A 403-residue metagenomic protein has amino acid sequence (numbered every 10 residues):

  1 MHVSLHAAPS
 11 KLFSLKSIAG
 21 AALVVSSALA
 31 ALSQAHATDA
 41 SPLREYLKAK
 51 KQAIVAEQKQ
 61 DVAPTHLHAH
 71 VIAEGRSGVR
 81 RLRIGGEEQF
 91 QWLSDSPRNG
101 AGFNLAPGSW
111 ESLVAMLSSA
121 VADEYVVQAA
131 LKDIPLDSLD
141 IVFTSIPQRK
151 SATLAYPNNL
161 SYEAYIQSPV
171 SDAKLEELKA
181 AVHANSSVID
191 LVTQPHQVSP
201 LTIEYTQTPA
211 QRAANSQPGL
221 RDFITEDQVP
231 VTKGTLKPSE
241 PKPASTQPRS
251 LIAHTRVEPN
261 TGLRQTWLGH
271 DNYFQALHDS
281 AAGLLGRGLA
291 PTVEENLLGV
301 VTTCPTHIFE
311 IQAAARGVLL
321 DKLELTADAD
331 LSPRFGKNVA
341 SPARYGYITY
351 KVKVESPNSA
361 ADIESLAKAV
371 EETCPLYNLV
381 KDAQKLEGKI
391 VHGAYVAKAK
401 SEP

Functional and structural regions predicted by a protein language model:
M1-S14: N-terminal secretory signal peptides that target proteins for export/translocation
V3, A31-S33: Intrinsic low-complexity/disordered segments
G20-A30: Bacterial N-terminal signal peptides
A35-A115, V126-G299, F309-P403: Extended beta-strand/beta-hairpin segments
L117-V121, V301-P305: Alpha-helical metal-binding/catalytic segments enriched in His/Glu/Asp
